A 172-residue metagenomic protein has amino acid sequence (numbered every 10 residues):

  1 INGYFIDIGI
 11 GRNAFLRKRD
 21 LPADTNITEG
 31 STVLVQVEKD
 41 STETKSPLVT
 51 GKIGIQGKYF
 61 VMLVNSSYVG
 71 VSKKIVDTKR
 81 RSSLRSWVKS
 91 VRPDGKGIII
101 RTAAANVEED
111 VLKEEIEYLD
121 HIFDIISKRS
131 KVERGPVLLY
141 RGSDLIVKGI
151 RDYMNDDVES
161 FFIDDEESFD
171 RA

Functional and structural regions predicted by a protein language model:
I1-A172: Single-stranded RNA-binding surfaces
